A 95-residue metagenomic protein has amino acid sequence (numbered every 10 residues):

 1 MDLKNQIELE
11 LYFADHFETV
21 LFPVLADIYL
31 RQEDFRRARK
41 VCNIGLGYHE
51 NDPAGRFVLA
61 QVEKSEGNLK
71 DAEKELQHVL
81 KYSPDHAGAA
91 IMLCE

Functional and structural regions predicted by a protein language model:
L11, I44-G45, H78-V79: Canonical positions in the second alpha-helix
H16-F17, E50, P84: Short coil turns that delineate tetratricopeptide repeat
Y48, S65, Y82-S83: Structural marker of alpha-solenoid helical repeat scaffolds
